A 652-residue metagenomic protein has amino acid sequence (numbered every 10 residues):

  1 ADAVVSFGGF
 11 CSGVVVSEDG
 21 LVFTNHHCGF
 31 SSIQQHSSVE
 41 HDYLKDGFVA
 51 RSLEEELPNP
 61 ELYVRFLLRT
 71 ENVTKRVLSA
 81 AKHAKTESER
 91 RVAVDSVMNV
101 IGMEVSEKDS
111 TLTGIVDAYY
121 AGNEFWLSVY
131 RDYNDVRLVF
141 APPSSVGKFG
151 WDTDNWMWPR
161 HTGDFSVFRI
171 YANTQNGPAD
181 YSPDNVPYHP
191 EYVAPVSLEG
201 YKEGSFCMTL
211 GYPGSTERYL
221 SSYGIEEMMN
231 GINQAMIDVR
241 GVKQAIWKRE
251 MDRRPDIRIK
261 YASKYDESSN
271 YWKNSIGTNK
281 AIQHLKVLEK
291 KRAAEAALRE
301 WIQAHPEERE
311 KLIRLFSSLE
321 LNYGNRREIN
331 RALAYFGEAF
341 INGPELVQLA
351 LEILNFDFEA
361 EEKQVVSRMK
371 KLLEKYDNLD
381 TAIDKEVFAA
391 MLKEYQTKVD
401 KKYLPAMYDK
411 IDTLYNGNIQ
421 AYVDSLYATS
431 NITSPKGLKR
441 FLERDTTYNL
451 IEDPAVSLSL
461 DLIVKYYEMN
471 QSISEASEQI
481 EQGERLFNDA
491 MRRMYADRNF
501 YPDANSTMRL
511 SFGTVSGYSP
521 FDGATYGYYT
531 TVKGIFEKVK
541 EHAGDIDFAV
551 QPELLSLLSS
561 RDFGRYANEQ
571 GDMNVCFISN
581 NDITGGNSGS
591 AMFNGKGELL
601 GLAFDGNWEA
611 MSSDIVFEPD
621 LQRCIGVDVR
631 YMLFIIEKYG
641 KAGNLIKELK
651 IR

Functional and structural regions predicted by a protein language model:
A1-R652: Terminal presequence/propeptide segments associated with secretion/organelle targeting and zymogen/polyprotein
